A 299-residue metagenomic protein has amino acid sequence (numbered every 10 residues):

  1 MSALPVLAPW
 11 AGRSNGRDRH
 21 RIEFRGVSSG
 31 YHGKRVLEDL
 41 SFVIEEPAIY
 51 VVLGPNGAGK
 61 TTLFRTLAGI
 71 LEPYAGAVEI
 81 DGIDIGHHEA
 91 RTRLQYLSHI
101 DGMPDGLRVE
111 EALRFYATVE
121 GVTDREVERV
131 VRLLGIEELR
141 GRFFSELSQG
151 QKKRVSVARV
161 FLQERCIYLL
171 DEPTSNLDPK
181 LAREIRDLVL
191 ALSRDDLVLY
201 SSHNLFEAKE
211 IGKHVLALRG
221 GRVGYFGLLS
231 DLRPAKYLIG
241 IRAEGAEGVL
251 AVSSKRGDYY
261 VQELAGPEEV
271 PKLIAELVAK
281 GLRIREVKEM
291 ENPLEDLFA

Functional and structural regions predicted by a protein language model:
A68: Helix-to-loop junction immediately C-terminal to a conserved catalytic motif
G76-T92: Conserved ABC transporter NBD signature motif
R114, T118, D124-L139: Conserved ABC ATPase "signature" region
F143-G150: Conserved ABC ATPase signature
Y168-E172: Catalytic Walker B motif of ABC-type/P-loop ATPase nucleotide-binding domains
R186-L264: ABC transporter nucleotide-binding domain
Y237-A299: Short, charged/small-residue-rich alpha-helical element at the C-terminal edge of ABC transporter nucleotide-binding
